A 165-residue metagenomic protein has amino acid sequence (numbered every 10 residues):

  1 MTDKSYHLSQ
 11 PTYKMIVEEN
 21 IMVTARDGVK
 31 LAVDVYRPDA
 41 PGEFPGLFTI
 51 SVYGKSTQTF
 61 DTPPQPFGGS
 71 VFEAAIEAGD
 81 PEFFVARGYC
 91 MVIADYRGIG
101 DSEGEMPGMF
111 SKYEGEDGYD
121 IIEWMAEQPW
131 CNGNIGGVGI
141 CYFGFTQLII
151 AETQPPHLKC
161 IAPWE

Functional and structural regions predicted by a protein language model:
D3-G42, G46: N-terminal cap/lid segment of alpha/beta-hydrolase-fold proteins
T12, P38, F83, E127-P129 (+1 more regions): A general structural signal for stabilizing positions within well-ordered secondary structure
G28, G98, G139: Conserved G/P- and acidic residue-centered "switch" motifs that form tight phosphate/ATP-binding loops in soluble
L31-V35, I76-G79, G144-I149: Short alpha-helical segments and helix-capping/turn motifs at coil-helix boundaries
V33-Y36, I50, A94, V138-I140 (+1 more regions): Generic beta-strand/beta-sheet core signal
P41-A126: Cap/lid segment of the alpha/beta-hydrolase catalytic domain
G46, E123-E165: Primarily recognizes the serine-hydrolase "nucleophile elbow" in alpha/beta-hydrolase and SGNH/GDSL folds
